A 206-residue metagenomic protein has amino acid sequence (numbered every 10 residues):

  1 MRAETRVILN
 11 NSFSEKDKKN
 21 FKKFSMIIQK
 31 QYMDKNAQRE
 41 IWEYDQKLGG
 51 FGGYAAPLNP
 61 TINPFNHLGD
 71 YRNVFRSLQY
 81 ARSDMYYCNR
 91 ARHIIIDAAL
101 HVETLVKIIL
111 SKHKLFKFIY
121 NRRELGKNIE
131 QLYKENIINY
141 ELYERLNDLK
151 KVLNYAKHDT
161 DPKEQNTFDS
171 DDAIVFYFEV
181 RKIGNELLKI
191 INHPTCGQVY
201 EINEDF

Functional and structural regions predicted by a protein language model:
M1-R90, D205-F206: Charged alpha-helical initiation segments
Y32, Y44, Y54, Y71 (+8 more regions): Sequence-level detector for tyrosine residue identity
G50, Y80-A81, N89, L125 (+2 more regions): Generic signal for short, ordered secondary-structure residues within or immediately flanking folded domains
L58-F65, D84-H93, I137-E144, T167 (+1 more regions): Short, solvent-exposed segments of well-ordered alpha helices
Y71-L78, I94, A98-L105, L149 (+4 more regions): Amphipathic alpha-helices that form helix-helix packing interfaces
I96, L100-K163: Flexible secondary-structure boundary motifs
I137-F206: Charge-enriched, short contiguous segments at helix-coil
